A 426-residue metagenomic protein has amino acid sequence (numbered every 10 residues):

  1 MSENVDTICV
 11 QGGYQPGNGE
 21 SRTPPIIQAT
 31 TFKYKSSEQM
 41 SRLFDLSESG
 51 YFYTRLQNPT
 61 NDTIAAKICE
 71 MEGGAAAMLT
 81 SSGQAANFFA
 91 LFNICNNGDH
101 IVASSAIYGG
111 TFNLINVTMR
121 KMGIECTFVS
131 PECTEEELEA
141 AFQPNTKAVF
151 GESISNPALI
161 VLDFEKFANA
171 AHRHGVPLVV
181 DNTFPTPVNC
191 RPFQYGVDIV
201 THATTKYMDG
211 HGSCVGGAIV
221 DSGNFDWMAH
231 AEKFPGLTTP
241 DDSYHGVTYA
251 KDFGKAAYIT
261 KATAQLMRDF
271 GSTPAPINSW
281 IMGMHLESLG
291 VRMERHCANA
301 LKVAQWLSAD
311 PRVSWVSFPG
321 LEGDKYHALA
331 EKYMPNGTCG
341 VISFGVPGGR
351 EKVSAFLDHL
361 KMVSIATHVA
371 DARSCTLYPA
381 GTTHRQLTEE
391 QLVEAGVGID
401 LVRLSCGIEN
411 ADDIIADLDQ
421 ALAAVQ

Functional and structural regions predicted by a protein language model:
M1-N58, A66: N-terminal "arm"/small-domain region of PLP-dependent enzymes with the aminotransferase-like
D6-Q15, A77-D310: Conserved PLP-enzyme active-site core in the AAT-like
T31, S222-F225, V346-E351: Short loop segments at secondary-structure junctions
S36-F88, G110-T118: Conserved N-terminal alpha-helix of the aminotransferase class I/II PLP-enzyme fold
G73, N145, R312-W315, M362 (+1 more regions): Glycine-centered tight turns that cap/initiate beta-strands
N116-V117, E125-C126, A140, P144-K147 (+4 more regions): PLP-dependent enzyme catalytic core of the Aspartate aminotransferase-like
F270-T273, I277-S279, M284-S288, M293-S374 (+2 more regions): Conserved small-domain helix->loop->beta segment predominantly found in fold-type I
